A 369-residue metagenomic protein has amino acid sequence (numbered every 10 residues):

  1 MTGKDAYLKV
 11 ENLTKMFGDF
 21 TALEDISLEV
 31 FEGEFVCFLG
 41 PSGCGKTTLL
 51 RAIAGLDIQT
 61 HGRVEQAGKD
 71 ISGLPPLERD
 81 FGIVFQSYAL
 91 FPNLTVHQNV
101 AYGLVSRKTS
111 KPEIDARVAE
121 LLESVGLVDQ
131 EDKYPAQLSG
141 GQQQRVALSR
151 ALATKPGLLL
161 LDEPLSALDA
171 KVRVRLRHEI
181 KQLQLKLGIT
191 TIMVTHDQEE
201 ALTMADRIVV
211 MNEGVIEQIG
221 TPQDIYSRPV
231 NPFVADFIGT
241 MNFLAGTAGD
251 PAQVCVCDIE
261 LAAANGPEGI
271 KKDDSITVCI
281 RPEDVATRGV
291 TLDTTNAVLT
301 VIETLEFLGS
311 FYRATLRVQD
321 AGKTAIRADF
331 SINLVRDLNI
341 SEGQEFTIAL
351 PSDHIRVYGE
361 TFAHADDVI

Functional and structural regions predicted by a protein language model:
F35, L74-F233: ABC ATPase nucleotide-binding domains
L39-P41: The feature captures the beta-strand-to-loop junction immediately N-terminal to the Walker
A54: Helix-to-loop junction immediately C-terminal to a conserved catalytic motif
T60-R63, E113, E213, A245: Conserved coupling/switch loops of ABC nucleotide-binding domains, chiefly the family-specific signature
G62-D70: Conserved ABC transporter NBD signature motif
M241, P251-I369: Non-catalytic connector elements of ABC transporters
